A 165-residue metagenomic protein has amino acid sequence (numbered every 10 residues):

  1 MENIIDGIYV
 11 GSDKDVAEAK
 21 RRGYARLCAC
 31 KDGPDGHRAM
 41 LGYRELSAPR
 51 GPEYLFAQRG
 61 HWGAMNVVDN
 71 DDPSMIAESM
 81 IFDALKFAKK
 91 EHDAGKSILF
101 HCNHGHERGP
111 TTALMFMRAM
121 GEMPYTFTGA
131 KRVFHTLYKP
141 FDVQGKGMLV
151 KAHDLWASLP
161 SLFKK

Functional and structural regions predicted by a protein language model:
E2-S97, R118-A152: Cysteine-based protein phosphatase catalytic domain of the PTP/DSP
G95-L114: A phosphate-binding catalytic loop at a beta-strand-loop-alpha-helix junction that coordinates phosphoryl groups
T111-M115, T126, D154-S161: Short amphipathic alpha-helical patches
G145-K165: Surface cap/lid and interfacial helix-loop subdomains adjacent to catalytic sites that gate substrate access
